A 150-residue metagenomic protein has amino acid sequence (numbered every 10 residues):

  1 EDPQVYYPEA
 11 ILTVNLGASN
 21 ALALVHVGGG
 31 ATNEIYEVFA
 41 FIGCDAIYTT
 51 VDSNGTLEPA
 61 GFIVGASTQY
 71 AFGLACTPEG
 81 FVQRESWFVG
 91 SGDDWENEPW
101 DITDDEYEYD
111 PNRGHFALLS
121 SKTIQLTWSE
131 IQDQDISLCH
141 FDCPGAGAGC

Functional and structural regions predicted by a protein language model:
E1, I47-T56, A117-L126: Beta-propeller fold detector
E1-S19: Short N-terminal edge-element motif at the start of the domain
T13-V27, G73-E85: Acidic/hydrophobic-patterned starts of short beta strands in beta-sheet-rich repeat architectures
A21, Y36-E37, D105: Residue-level detector of short, conserved catalytic/binding motifs and their immediate flanks
V25, A40-F41, Y109: Hydrophobic side chains in beta-strands
V27-I35: His-enriched metal-coordination microenvironments in redox/metal-binding proteins
I35-Q69: Short helix-loop boundary/capping segments
P59-C150: Acidic, small-residue rich beta-repeat scaffolds with periodic aromatic anchors
